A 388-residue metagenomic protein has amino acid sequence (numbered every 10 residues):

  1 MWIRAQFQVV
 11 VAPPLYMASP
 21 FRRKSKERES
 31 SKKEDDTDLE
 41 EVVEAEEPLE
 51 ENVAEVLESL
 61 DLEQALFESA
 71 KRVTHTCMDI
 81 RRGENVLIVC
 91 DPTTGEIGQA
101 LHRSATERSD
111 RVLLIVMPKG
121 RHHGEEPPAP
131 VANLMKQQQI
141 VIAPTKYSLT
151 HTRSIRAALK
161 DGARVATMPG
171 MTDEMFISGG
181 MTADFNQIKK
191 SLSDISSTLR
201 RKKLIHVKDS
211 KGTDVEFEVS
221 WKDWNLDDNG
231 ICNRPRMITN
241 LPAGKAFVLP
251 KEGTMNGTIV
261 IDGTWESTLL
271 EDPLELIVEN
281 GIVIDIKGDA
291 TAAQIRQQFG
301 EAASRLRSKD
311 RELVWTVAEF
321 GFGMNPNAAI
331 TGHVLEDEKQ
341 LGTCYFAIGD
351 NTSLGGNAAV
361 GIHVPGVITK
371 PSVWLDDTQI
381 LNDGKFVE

Functional and structural regions predicted by a protein language model:
A18-E271, E279, K309, W374-E388: Active-site bordering "gate/hinge" segments that shape substrate access to catalytic or cofactor-binding pockets
K202, N256, P273, V317 (+1 more regions): Short, surface-exposed beta-edge/turn micro-motifs
E252, D262-W265, E271-T291, E319-G323 (+1 more regions): C-terminal, charge/polar-rich interaction regions
I282-G323, A329: C-terminal, non-catalytic macromolecule-binding modules
S308-P365, T369-K370: Cysteine/selenocysteine-centered motifs that mediate thiol-based redox chemistry or coordinate metal-sulfur cofactors
